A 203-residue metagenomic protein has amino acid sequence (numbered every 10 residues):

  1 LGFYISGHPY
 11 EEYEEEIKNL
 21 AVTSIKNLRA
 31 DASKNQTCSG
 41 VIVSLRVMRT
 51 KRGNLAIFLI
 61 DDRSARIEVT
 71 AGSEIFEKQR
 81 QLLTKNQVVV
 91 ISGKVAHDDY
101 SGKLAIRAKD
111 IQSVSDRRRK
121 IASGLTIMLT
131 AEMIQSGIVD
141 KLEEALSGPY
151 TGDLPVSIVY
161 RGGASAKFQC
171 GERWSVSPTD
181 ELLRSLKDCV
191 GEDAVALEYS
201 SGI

Functional and structural regions predicted by a protein language model:
G2-I203: Primarily single-stranded nucleic-acid-binding OB-fold modules
